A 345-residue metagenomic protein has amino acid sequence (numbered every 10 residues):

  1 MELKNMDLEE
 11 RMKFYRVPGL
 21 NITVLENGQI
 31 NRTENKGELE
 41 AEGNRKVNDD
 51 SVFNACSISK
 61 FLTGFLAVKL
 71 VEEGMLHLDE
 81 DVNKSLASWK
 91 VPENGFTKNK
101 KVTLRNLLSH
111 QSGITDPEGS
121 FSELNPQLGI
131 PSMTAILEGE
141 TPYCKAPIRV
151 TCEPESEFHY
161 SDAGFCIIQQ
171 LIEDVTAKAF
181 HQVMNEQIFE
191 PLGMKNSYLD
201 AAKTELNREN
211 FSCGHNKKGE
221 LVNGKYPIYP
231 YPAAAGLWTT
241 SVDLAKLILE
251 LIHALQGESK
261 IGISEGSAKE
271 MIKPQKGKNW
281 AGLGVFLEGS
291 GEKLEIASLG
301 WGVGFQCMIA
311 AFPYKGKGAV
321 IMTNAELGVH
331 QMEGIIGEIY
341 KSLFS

Functional and structural regions predicted by a protein language model:
M1-E38, D50, K84, G119 (+6 more regions): Catalytic loop of the DD-peptidase/beta-lactamase superfamily, centered on the K-T-G motif and neighboring
N5, D49, N54-I58, L70-G119 (+1 more regions): Active-site helix/loop module of the DD-peptidase/beta-lactamase fold, centered on the serine-lysine SxxK catalytic
N48-F53, C152-E157, A233: A short glycine/serine-rich beta->alpha loop
S57-I58, H159-D162: Catalytic nucleophile serine of serine hydrolases, specifically the conserved "nucleophile elbow" pentapeptide
L62, N99, A163, F180 (+1 more regions): A generic structural signal for residues located within well-ordered alpha-helices of large catalytic or ligand-binding
T63-G64, G164-Q169, A245-K246: Well-ordered alpha-helical segments within folded domains of soluble proteins
E118, N125-G139: Core domains of carbohydrate- and sulfate-ester-processing enzymes
I136-E157: Alpha-helix-centered segments that form part of catalytic cores
